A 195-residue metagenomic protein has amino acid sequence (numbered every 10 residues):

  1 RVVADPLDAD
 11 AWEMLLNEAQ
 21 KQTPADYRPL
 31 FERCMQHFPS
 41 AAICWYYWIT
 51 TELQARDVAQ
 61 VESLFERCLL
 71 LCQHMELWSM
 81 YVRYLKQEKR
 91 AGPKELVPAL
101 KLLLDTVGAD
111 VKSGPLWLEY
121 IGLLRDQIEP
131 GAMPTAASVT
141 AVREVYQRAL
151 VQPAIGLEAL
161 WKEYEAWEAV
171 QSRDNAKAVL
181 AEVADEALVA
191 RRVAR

Functional and structural regions predicted by a protein language model:
R1-R195: Alpha-helical solenoid scaffolds in eukaryotic macromolecular assemblies
